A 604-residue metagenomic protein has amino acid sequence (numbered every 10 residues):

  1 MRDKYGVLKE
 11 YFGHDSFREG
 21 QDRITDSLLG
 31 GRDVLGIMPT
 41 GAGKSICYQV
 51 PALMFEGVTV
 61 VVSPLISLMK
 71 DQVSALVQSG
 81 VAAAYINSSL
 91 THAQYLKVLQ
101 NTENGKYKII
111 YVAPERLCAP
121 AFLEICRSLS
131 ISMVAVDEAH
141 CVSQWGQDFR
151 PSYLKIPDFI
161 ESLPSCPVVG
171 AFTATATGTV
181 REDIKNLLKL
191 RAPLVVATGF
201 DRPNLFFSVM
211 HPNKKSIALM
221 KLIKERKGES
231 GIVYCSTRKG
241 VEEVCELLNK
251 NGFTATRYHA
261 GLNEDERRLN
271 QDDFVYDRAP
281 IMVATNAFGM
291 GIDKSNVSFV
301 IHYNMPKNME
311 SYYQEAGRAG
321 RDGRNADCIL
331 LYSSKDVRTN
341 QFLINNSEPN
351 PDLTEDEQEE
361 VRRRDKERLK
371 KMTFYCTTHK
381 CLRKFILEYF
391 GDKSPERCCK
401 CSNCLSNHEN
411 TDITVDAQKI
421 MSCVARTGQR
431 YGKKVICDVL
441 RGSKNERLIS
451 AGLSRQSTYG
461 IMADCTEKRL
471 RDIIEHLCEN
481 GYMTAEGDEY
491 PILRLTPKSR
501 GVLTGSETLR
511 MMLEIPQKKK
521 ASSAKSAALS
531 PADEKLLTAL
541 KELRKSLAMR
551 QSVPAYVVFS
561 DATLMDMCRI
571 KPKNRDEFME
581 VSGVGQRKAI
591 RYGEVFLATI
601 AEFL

Functional and structural regions predicted by a protein language model:
M1-K4, R338-T339, N350-E355, R364-D365 (+2 more regions): Accessory DNA-binding and partner-docking regions appended to nucleic-acid-acting proteins, especially the terminal
M1-Y11, D15, E19, R23-S45 (+5 more regions): Helicase motor core with emphasis on the C-terminal RecA-like subdomain
L28, I223, F274, C376 (+2 more regions): Short helix-to-turn junction characteristic of helix-turn-helix DNA-binding domains, especially the helix
S67: Conserved Rossmann-like nucleotide-cofactor binding loop
S165, K227, H379, Q429 (+1 more regions): Flexible coil/turn residues that form the inter-helical turn or adjacent wing/linker of helix-turn-helix
E360-F390: Short, charged low-complexity linear segments at domain edges
